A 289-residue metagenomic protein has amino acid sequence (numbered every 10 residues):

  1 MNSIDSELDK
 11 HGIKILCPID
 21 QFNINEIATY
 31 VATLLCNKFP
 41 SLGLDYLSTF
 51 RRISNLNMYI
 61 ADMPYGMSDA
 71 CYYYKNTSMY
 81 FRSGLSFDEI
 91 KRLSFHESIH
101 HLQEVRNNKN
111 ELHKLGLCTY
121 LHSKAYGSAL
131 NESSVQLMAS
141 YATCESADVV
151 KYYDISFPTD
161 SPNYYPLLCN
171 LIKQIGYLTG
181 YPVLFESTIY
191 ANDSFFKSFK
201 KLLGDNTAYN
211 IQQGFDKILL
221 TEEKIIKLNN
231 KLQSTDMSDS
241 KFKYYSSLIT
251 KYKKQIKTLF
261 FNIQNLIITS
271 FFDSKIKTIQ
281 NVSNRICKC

Functional and structural regions predicted by a protein language model:
M1, D5, P18-T33, N37 (+6 more regions): Low-complexity, repetitive regions of proteins mediating host interaction that are extracellular, surface-exposed
M1-N2, V135, N281-C289: Non-Sec secretion/translocation targeting segments of pathogen effectors
E7-D88, N108-E111: Auxiliary, metal-adjacent structural segments of Zn-dependent hydrolase domains
D88-K91, A129: Alpha-helical scaffolds flanking conserved acidic
R92-N108, Q136, S140: Active-site recognition of the HExxH zinc-binding catalytic motif
E111-L117: Surface-exposed intrinsically disordered loops and tails
L117-Y165: Post-HExxH zinc-binding segment in Zn-dependent metallohydrolases
I155-C287: Pan-zinc metallopeptidase signature
